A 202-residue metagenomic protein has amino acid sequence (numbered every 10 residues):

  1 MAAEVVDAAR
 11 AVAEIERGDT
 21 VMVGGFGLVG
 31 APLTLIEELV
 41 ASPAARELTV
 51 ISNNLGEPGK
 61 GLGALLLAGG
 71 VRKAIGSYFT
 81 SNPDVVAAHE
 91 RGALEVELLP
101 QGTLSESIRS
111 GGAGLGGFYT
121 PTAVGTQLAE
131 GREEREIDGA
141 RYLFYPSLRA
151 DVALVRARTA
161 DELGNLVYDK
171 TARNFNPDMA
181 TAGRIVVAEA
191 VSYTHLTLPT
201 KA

Functional and structural regions predicted by a protein language model:
A2-L99, T181: N-terminal active-site beta-alpha-beta segment that forms phosphate/nucleotide-binding and substrate-recognition loops
G18, A150-D151, A157, A182-G183 (+1 more regions): Short, well-ordered alpha-helix to beta-strand connector turns
V29-T34, P58-K60, E162-T171, F175: Short glycine/serine/threonine-rich phosphate/pyrophosphate-binding segments that cradle anionic phosphate groups
G92, E97-D169, R173: ATP/pyrophosphate-binding catalytic subdomain of soluble kinases
A153, T194-T200: Conserved small/polar residues in nucleotide/adenosyl-binding loops
D178, A182-L196: ATP/nucleoside-binding phosphotransfer catalytic cores, i.e., glycine-rich phosphate-binding loops
